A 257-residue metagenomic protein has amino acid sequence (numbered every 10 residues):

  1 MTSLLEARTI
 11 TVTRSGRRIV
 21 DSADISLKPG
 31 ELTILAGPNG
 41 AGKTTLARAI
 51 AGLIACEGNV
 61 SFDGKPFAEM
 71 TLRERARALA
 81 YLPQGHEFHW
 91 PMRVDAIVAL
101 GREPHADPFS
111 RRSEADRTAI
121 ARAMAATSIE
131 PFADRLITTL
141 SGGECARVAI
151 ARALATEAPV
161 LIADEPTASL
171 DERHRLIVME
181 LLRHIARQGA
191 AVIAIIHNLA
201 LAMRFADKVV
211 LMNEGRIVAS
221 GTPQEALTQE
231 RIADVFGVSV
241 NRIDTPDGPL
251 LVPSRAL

Functional and structural regions predicted by a protein language model:
A36-P38: The feature captures the beta-strand-to-loop junction immediately N-terminal to the Walker
C56-F67, R75: Conserved ABC transporter NBD signature motif
A99, E114-F132, E157: Conserved ABC ATPase "signature" region
S110-R111, L136-L140, E144: Conserved ABC ATPase signature
L161-E165: Catalytic Walker B motif of ABC-type/P-loop ATPase nucleotide-binding domains
D234-L257: ABC ATPase nucleotide-binding domains
